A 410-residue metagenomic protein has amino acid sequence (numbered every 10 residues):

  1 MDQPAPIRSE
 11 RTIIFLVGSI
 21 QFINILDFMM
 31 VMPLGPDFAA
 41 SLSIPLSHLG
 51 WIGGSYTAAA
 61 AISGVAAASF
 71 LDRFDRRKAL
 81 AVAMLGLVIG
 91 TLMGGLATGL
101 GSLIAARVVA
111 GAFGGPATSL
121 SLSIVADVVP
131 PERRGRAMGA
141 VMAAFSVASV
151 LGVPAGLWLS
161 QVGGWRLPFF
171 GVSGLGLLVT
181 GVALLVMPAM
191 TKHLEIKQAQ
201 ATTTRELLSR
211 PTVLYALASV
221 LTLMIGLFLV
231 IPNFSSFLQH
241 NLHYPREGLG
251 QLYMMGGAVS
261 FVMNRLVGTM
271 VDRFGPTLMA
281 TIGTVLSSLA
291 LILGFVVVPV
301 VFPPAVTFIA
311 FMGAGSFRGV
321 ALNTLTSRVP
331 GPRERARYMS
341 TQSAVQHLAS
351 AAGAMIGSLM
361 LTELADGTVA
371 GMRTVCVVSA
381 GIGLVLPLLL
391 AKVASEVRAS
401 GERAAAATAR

Functional and structural regions predicted by a protein language model:
D2-I7, P188-L217: Juxtamembrane intracellular "pre-TM" segments in multi-pass secondary transporters
M32, L214-M254: Extracytoplasmic gate region of multi-pass secondary transporters
I62-G101: Conserved MFS/SLC helix-loop-helix module at the cytosolic interface between two early adjacent transmembrane helices
A106-F145: Cytoplasmic helix-loop-helix junction between adjacent transmembrane helices in 12-TM secondary transporters
A140-M187: Helix-loop-helix hairpin linking two adjacent transmembrane segments in secondary transporters
Q161-S173, L361-G381: A membrane-interface helix-boundary motif in multi-pass transporters
T277-L322: C-terminal transmembrane helical hairpin of 12-TM major facilitator-type secondary transporters
E334-A365: A late C-terminal transmembrane helix in Major Facilitator Superfamily
